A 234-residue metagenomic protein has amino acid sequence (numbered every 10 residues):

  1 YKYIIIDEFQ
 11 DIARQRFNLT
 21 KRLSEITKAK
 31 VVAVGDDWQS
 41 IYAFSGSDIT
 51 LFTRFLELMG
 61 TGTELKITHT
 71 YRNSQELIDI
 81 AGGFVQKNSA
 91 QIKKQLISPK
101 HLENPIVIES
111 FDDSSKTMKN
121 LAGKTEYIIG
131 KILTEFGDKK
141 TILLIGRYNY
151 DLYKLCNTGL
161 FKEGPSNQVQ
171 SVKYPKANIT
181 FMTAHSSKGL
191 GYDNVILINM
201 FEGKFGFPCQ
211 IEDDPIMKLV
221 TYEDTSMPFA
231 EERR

Functional and structural regions predicted by a protein language model:
Y1-Q15, V32-A33: SF2 helicase catalytic motif II
I5-E8, V34, Y148, S166-F205: Conserved helicase core region in the C-terminal RecA-like lobe
A13-F17, L152-Y153: Short, well-ordered alpha-helical microsegments
F17-V107: Conserved RecA-like helicase ATPase core segment that couples NTP binding/hydrolysis to strand translocation
L23-T27, L56-M59, E135-G137, Y174 (+1 more regions): Conserved catalytic network of the ASCE P-loop NTPase/AAA+ motor domain
G62-H69, A90-G146, I179: Inter-lobe coupling/hinge region of RecA-like P-loop helicase motors
G137-T141, S187-R234: Conserved helicase C-terminal RecA-like lobe
N149-V169: Conserved helicase motor "Helicase C" RecA-like lobe of SF1/SF2 P-loop NTPases
